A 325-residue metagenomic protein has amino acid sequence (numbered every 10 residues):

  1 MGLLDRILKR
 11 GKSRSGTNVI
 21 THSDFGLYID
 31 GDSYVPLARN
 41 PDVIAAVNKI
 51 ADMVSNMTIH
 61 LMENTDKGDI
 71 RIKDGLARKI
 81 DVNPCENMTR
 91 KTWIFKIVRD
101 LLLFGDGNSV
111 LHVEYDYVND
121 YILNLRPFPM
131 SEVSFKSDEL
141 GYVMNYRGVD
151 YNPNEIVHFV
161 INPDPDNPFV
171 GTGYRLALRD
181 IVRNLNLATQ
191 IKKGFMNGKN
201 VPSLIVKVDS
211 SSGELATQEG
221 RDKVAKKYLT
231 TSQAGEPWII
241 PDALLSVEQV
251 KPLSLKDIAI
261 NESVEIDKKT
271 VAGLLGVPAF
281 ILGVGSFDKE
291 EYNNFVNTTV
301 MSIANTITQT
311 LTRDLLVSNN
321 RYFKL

Functional and structural regions predicted by a protein language model:
M1-I260, T270, V277, L282: Structured, contiguous alpha/beta core segments that scaffold functional sites
S232-Q233, L275, A304, L315: Structural signal for hydrophobic packing residues in well-ordered secondary-structure cores of soluble enzyme domains
P237-P241, A279-E290, T312-N319: Short acidic alpha-helical/loop segments enriched in Asp/Glu that coordinate divalent cations
D267-K268, A272-L275, T308-T312: Internal mixed-charge
E291-T299: Small-residue-rich helix-loop
T298-L325: Long, compositionally biased
